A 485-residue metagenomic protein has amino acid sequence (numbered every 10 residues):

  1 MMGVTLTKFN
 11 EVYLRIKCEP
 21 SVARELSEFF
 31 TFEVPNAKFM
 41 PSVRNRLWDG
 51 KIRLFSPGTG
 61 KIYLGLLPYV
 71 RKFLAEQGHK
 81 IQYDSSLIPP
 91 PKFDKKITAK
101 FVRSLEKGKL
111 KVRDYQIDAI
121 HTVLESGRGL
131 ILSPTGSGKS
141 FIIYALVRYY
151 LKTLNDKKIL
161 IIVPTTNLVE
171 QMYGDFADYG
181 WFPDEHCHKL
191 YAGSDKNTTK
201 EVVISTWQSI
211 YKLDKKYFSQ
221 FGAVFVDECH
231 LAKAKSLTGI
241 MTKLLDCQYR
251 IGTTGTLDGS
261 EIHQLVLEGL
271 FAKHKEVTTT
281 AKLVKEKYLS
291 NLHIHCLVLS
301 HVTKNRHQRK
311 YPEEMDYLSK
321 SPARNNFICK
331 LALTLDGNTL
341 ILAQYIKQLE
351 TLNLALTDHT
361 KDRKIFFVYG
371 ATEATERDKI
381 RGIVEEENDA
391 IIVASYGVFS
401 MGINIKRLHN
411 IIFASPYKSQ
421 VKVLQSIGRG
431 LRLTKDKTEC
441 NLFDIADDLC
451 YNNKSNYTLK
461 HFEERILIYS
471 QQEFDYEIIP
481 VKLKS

Functional and structural regions predicted by a protein language model:
K51, D84-L132: Conserved pre-motif I regulatory segment
S126-Y149: Walker A/P-loop
E170, H186-T198, E350-T351, R363-S400: Conserved helicase ATPase core of P-loop NTP-dependent helicases/translocases
A192-A223, A234-G239, V398: Conserved helix/coil segment N-terminal to the catalytic DExD/H
F221-G222, A394, M401-P416, Q425 (+1 more regions): A short beta-strand element within the Helicase C-terminal
H230-H293, Y469: Post-DEXD/H (motif II) to motif III coupling segment of the RecA-like Helicase ATP-binding lobe
R306-Q344, E350-D358: Conserved interdomain hinge at the start of the Helicase C-terminal
R429-E463: Conserved segment of the helicase C-terminal RecA-like domain
